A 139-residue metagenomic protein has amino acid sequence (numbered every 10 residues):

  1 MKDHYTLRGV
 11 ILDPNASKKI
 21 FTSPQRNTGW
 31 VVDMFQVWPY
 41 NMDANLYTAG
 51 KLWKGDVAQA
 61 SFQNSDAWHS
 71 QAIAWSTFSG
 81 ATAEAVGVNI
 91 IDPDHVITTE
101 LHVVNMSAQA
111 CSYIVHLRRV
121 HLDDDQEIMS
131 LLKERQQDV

Functional and structural regions predicted by a protein language model:
M1-V31, Q36-V139: Beta-strand-centric surfaces of beta-sandwich/beta-rich domains
